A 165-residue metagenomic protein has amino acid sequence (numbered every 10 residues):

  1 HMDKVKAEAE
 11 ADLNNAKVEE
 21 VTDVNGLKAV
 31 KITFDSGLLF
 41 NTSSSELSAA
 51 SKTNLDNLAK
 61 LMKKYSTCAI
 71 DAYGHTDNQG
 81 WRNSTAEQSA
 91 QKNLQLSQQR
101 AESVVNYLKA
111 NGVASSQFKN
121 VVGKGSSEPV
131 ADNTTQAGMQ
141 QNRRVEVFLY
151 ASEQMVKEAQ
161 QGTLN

Functional and structural regions predicted by a protein language model:
H1-A69, Y150-N165: Periplasmic peptidoglycan-binding/tethering modules of Gram-negative envelope proteins
D35-G37, H75-N78: Short connector loops/turns at beta-strand edges and beta->alpha or beta->beta junctions
L55, A72, V121: Conserved hydrophobic/aromatic pocket- or pore-lining residues that grip, position, or stack substrates in active sites
S66-G74, G80-W81: A short amphipathic beta-strand at an alpha->beta junction
T76-E158: Periplasmic OmpA-like peptidoglycan-binding domain that tethers envelope proteins to the cell wall
